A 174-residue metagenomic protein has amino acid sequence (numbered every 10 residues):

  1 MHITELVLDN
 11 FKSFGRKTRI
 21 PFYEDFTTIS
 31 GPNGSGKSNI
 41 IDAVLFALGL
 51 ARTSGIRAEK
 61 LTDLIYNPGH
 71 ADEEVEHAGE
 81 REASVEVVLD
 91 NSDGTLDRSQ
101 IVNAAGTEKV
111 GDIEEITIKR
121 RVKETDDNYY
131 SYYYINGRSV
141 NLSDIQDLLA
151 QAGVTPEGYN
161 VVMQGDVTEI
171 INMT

Functional and structural regions predicted by a protein language model:
I3-T174: Gly/Lys-enriched N-terminal cap/neck module of very large, oligomeric protein machines
